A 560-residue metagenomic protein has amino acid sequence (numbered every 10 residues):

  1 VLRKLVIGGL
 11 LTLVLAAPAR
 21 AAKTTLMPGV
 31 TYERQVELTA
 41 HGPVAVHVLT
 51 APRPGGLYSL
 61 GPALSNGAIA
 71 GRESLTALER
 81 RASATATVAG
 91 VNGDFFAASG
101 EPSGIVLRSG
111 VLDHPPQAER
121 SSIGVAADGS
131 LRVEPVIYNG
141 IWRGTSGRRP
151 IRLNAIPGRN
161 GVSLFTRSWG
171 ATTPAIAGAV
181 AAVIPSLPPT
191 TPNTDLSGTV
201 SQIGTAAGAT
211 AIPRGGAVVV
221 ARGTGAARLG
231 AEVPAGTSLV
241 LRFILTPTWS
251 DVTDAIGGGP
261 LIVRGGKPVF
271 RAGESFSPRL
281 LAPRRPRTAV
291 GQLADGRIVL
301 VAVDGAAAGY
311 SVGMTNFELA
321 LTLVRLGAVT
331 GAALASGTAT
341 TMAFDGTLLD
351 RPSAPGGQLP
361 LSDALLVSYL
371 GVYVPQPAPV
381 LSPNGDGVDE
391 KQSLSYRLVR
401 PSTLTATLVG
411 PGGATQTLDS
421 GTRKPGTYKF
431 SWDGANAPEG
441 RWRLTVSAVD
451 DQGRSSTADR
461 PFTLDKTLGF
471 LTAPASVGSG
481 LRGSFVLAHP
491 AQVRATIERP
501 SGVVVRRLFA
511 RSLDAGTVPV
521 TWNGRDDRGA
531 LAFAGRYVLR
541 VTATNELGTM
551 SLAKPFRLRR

Functional and structural regions predicted by a protein language model:
I7-A16: Bacterial N-terminal signal peptides
R20-G385, T403-T405, V409, T422: Gly/Ser/Thr/Pro-rich low-complexity, intrinsically disordered segments
S368-L370, R454-L471, G548-R560: Flexible, low-complexity linkers/stalks enriched in Thr/Pro that connect modular domains
L381-K391, A475-G480, G524-L531: Acidic, glycine-anchored loop motifs typical of Ca2+
L398-T403, L487-Q492: Short proline/glycine-enriched turn/loop motifs at strand-loop junctions of beta-rich domains
G410-A414, W442, E498-V505, Y537: Short, glycine-anchored, charge-dense loop/turn motifs used at functional sites
A414-P438, V504-A532: Glycine-centered tight-turn motifs at strand-turn-strand junctions
V446-A448, V541-A543: Conserved structural position at the C-terminal beta-strand of extracellular beta-sandwich adhesion modules
